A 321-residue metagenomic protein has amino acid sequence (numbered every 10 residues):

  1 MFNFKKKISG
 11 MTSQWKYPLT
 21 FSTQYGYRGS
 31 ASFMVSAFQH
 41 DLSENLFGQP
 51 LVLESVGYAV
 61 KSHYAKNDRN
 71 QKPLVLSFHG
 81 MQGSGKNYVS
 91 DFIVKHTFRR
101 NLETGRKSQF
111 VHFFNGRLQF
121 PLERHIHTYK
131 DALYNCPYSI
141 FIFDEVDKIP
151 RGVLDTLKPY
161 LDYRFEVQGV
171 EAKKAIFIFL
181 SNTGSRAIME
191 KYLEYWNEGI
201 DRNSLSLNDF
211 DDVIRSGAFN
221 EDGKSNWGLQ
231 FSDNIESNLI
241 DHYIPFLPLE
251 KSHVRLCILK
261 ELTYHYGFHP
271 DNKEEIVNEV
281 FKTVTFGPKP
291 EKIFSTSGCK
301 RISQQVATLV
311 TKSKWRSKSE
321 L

Functional and structural regions predicted by a protein language model:
M1-W15, L19, N87, D91-F92 (+3 more regions): C-terminal alpha-helical "lid" subdomain
F4-L42: Conserved ASCE P-loop NTPase core motifs with emphasis on AAA+ ATPases
S32-L74: Pre-Walker A (pre-P-loop) alpha-helix and adjacent loop at the N terminus of AAA/AAA+ ATPase modules, a conserved
K72-R106: Walker A/P-loop
T104-P137: Short glycine-rich substrate-engagement loop in P-loop NTPases that contacts/grips substrate
K130-D131, R151-I178, N182-R186, Y195-L205: Conserved catalytic/switch belt of AAA+ P-loop NTPases
D144-E145: Walker B catalytic acidic pair
S181-T183, K191, N197-N234, D241-R255: Conserved AAA+ ATPase "SRH/arginine-finger" region at the nucleotide-binding site
